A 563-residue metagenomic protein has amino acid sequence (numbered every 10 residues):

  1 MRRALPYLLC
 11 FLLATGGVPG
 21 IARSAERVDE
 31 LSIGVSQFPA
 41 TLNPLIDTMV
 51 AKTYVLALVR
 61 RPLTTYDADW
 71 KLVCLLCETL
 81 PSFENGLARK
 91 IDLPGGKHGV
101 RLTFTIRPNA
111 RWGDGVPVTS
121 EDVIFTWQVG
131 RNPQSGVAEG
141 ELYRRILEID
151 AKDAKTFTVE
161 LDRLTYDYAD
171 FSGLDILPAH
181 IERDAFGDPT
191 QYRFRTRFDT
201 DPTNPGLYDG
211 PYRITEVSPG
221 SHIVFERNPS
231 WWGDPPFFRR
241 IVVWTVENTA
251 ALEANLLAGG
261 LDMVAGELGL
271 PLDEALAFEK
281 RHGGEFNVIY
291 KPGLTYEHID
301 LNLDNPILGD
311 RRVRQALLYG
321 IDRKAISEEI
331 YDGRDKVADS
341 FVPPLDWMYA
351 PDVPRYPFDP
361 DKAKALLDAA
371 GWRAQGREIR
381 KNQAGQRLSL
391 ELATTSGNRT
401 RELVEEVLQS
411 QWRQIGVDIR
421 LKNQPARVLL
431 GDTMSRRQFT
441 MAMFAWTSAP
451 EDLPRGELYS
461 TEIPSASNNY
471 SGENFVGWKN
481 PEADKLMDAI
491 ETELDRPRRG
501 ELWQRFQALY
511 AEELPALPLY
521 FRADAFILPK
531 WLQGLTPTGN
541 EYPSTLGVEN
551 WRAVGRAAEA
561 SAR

Functional and structural regions predicted by a protein language model:
V28-Q37, E78-T79, G99-T105, V123-T126 (+8 more regions): Short, well-ordered beta-strand elements
D29, S218-H222, R227-P229, Y296-E297 (+4 more regions): Detector for C-terminal structural segments
S32, T119-T126, A154-T158, L164 (+8 more regions): Alpha-helical secondary-structure segments
G34-P94, Q128, P205-D209: N-terminal lobe/hinge region of extracytoplasmic solute-binding protein
Y66-K71, L174-P236, R240, A250 (+2 more regions): Gly/Pro-rich hinge or "lid" segments in bacterial periplasmic/extracellular proteins
L80-G136, T158, V243, L252-N255 (+1 more regions): Aromatic- and charge-enriched surface segment that lines or borders ligand/interaction sites
G130, E148, T215-P229, W244-N305 (+5 more regions): Extracellular/periplasmic solute-recognition and catalytic clefts
G140-Q191: Surface-exposed binding/hinge segments that line and control ligand-binding clefts or catalytic entry sites
